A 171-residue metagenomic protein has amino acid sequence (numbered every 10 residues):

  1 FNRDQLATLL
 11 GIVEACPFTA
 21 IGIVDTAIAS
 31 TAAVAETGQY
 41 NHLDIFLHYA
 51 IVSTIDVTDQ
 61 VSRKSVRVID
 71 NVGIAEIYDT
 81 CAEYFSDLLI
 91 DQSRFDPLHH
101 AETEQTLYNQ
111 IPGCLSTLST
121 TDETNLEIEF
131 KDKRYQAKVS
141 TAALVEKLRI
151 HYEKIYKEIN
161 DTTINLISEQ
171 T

Functional and structural regions predicted by a protein language model:
F1, D44-F46, T171: Structural motif
F1-H42, Q60-S62, N71-A75, T80-K138: Nucleotide/phosphate-binding catalytic cleft detector across ATP-hydrolyzing and phosphate-transferring enzymes
A32, T117-T171: Helical "lid/coupling" subdomains associated with nucleotide-phosphate turnover
A35-T37, F46, S168-E169: Short, well-ordered loop/turn elements at secondary-structure boundaries
L47, D70-N71: Glycine-rich beta-alpha junction loops
Y49-S62: Amphipathic beta-strand/beta-sheet edge segments enriched in Tyr/Trp
